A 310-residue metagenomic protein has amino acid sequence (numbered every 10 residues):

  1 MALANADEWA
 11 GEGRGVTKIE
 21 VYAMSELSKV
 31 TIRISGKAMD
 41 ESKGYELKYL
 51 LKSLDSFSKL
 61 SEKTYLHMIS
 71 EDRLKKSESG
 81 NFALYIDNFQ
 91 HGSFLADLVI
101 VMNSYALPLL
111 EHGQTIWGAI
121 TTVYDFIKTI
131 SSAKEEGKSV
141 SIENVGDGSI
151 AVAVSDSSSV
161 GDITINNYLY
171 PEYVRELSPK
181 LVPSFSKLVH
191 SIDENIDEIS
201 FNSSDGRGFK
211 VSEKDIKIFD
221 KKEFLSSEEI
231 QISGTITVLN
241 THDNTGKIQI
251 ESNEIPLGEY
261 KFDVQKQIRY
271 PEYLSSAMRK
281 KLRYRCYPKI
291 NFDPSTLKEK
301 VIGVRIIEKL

Functional and structural regions predicted by a protein language model:
M1-L3, E20: Intrinsically disordered, low-complexity segments enriched in serine/proline and basic residues
R14-F201: Protein-protein interaction interfaces in oligomeric scaffolds, predominantly long amphipathic alpha-helices
R207-L310: C-terminal, beta-strand-rich globular interaction domains
